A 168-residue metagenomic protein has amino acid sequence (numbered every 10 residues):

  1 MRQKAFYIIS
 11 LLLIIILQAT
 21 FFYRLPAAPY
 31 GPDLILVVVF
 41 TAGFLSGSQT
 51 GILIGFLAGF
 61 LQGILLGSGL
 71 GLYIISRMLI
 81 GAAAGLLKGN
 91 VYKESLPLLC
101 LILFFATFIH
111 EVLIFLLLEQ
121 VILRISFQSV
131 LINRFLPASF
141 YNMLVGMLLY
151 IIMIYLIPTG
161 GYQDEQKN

Functional and structural regions predicted by a protein language model:
M1-N168: Terminal, non-globular segments
